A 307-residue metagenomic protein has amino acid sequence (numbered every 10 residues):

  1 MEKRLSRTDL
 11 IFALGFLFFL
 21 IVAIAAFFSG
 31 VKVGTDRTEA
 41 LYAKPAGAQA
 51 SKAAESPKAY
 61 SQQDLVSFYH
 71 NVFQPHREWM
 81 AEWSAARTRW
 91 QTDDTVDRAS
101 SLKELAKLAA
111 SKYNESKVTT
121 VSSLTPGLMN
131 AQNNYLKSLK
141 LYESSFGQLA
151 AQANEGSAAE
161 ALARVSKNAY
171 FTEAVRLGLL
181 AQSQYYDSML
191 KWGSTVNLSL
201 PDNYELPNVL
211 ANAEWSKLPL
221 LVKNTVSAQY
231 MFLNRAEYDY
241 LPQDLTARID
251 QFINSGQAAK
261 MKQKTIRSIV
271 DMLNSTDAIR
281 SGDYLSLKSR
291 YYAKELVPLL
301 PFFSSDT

Functional and structural regions predicted by a protein language model:
M1-R7: N-terminal Lys/Arg-rich, disordered targeting/topogenic segments
I11-G30: Hydrophobic membrane-insertion alpha-helices, especially the h-region of bacterial N-terminal signal peptides
G34-V96: Immediate post-signal-peptide N-terminus of mature secreted/exported proteins
Q62-L65, Y69, L128, Q132-Y135 (+2 more regions): Solvent-exposed, acidic/flexible segments
Q74-A81, A85, K107-N114, K137-G147 (+5 more regions): Generic structural signal for well-ordered, non-membrane alpha-helices
W79-D94, S116-S123, F146-E160, F252 (+3 more regions): Secondary-structure edge/capping motif, primarily at the C-terminal ends of alpha-helices and the immediately following
D97-L200: Non-cytosolic head/periplasmic domains of membrane-anchored proteins
Y204-T307: Extracytoplasmic/luminal low-complexity segments enriched in Pro/Gly and acidic/polar residues that act as flexible
